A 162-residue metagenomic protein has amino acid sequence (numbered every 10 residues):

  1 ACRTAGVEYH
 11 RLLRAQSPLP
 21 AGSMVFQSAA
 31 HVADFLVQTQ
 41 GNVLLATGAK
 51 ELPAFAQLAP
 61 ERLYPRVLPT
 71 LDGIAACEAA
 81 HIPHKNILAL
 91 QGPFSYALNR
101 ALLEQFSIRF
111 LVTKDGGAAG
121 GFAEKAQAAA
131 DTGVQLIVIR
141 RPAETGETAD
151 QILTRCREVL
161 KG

Functional and structural regions predicted by a protein language model:
A1-F35: Glycine/small-residue-rich loop that forms an oxyanion/phosphate-binding "nest" at active or ligand-binding sites
G6-L12, R62-P69, H84-A89, G133-V138: Short hydrophobic/aromatic-enriched beta-strand-loop microsegments
R14-S17, G116, R141-E144: Short, ordered loop/turn segments at secondary-structure junctions
S23-A30, T148-V159: Short acidic-hydrophobic, aromatic-tinged amphipathic segments that line or gate anion-handling sites
S23-Q38, A46-K50, F94-Y96: Active-site glycine-rich loop that binds ribose-phosphate moieties when present
G41-I87: Anionic-ligand binding region
T70-G73, Q135-E147: Short, flexible loop segments at boundaries between secondary-structure elements
E78-F106, F110, D115-T132, I137-I139: A C-terminal functional module that forms or caps the active site or interfaces directly with catalytic machinery
